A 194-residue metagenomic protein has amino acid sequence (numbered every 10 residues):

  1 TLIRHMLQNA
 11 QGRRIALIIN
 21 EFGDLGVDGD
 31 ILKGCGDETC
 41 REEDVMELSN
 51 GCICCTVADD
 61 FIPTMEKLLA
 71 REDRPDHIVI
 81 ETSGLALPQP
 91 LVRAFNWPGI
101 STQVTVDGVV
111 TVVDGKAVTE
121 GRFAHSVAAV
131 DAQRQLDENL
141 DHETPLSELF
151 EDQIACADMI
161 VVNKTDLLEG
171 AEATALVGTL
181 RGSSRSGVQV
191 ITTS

Functional and structural regions predicted by a protein language model:
T1-E148: Nucleotide-state-sensitive switch-loop elements of NTP-binding domains
H142, S147-E151, A155-C156, V161-S194: Canonical P-loop GTPase G-domain recognition
